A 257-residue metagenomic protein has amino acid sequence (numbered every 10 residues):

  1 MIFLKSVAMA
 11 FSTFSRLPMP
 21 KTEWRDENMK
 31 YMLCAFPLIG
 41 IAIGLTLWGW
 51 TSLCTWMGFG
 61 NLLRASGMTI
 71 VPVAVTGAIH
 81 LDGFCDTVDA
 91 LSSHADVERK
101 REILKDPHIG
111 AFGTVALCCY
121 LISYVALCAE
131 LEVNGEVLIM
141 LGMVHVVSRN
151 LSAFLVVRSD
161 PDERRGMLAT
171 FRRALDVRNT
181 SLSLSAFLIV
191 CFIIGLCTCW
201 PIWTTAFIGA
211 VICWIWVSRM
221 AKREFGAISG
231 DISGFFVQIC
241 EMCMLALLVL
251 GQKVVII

Functional and structural regions predicted by a protein language model:
M1-G77, A95-R99, D106-P107, F112-I257: Hydrophobic alpha-helical transmembrane segments
G77-G83: Replace "His-x-His-based motif
D82, R101-E102: Glycine/small-residue-rich loop that forms an oxyanion/phosphate-binding "nest" at active or ligand-binding sites
